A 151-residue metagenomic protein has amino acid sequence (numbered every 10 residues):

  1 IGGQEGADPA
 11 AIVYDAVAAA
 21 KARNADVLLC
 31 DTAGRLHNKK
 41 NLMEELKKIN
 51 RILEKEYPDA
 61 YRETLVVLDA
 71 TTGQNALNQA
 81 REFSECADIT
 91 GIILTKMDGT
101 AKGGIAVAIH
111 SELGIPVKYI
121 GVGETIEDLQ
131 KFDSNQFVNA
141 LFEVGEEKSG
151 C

Functional and structural regions predicted by a protein language model:
I1-C151: P-loop/Walker A NTP-binding module and the surrounding RecA-like catalytic core of P-loop NTPases
